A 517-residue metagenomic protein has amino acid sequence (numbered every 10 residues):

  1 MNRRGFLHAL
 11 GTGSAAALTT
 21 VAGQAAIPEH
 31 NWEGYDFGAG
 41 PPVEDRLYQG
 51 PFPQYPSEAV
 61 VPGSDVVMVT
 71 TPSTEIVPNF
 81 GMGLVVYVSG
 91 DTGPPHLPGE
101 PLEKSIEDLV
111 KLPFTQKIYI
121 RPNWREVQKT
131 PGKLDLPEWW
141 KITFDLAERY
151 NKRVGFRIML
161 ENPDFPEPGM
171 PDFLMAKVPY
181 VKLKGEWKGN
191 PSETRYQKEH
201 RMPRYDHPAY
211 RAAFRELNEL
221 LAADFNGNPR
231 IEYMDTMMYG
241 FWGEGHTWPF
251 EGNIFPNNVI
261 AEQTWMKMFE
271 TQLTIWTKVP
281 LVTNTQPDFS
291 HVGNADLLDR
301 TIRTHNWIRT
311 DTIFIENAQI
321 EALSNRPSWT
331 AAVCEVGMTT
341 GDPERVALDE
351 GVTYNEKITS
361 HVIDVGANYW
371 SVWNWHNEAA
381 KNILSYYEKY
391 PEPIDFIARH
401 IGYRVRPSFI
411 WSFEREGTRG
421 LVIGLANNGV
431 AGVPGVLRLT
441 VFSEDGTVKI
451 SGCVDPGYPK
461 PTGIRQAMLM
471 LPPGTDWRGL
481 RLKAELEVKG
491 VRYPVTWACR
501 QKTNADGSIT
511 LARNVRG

Functional and structural regions predicted by a protein language model:
G5-A26: N-terminal export signals
N31-Q116, R121: Boundary/entry segment of secreted carbohydrate-active catalytic domains
L112, I120-E186: Aromatic-lined substrate-binding rim segments of carbohydrate-active enzymes
T143-E148, E199-Y233, M268: An active-site-proximal structural segment forming one wall of the substrate-binding cleft that immediately precedes
N162-E219: Active-site-adjacent "subsite" loops/lids of carbohydrate-active enzymes
G240-F269, V282-T330: Substrate-binding cleft/loops of secretory-pathway carbohydrate-active enzymes
N306-S408: Substrate-binding cleft of secreted/luminal carbohydrate-active enzymes
R399-G517: Extracellular/luminal regions of secreted and cell-surface proteins that mediate adhesion/ECM remodeling
